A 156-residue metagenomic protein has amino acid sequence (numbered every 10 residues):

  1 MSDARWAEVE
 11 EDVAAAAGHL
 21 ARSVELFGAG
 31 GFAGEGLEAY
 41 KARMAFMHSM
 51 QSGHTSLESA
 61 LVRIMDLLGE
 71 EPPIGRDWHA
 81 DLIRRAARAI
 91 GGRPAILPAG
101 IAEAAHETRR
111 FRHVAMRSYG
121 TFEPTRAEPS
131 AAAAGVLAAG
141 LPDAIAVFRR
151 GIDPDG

Functional and structural regions predicted by a protein language model:
M1-G156: Solvent-exposed interaction patches of small proteins and small membrane subunits
